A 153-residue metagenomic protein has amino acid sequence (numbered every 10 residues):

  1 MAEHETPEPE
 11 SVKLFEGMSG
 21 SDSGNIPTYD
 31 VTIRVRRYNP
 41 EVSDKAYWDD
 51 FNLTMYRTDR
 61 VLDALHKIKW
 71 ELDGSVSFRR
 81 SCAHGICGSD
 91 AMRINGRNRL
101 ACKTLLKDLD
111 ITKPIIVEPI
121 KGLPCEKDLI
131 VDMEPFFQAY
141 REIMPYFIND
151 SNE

Functional and structural regions predicted by a protein language model:
A2-E153: Signature of N-terminal electron-transfer/Fe-S-associated modules in redox systems
